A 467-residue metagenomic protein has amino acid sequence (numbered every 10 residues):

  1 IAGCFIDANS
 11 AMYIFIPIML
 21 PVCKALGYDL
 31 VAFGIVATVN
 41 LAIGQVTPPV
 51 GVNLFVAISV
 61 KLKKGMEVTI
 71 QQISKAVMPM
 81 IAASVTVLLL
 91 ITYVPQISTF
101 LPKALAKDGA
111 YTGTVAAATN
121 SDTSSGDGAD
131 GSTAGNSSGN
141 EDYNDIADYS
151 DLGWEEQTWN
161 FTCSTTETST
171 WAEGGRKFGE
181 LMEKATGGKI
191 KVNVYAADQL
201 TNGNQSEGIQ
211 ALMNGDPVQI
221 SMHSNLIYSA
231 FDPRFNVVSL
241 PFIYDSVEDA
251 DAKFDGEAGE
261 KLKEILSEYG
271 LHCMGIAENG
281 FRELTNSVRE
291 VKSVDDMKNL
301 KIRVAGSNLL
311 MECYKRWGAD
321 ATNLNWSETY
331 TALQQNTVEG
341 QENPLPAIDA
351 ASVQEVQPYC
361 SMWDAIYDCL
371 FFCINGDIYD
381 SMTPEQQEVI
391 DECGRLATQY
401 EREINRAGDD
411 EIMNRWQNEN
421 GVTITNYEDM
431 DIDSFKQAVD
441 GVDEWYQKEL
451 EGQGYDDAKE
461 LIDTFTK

Functional and structural regions predicted by a protein language model:
I1-T133: Alpha-helical transmembrane segments of multi-pass membrane transport proteins
M19, N40, L54, V87 (+5 more regions): Generic structural marker for isolated residues within well-ordered, non-membrane alpha-helices of soluble domains
A37, S74-V77, F254, K301 (+1 more regions): A general structural motif at alpha-helix termini
N53-L54, T99-L101, S221, K253 (+1 more regions): Short, hydrophobic secondary-structure boundary micro-motifs
G131, G135-V247, E268, H272-K467: N-terminal secretory/targeting leader peptides
D245-I265: A gly/proline- and charged-residue-enriched helix-loop-helix capping module
